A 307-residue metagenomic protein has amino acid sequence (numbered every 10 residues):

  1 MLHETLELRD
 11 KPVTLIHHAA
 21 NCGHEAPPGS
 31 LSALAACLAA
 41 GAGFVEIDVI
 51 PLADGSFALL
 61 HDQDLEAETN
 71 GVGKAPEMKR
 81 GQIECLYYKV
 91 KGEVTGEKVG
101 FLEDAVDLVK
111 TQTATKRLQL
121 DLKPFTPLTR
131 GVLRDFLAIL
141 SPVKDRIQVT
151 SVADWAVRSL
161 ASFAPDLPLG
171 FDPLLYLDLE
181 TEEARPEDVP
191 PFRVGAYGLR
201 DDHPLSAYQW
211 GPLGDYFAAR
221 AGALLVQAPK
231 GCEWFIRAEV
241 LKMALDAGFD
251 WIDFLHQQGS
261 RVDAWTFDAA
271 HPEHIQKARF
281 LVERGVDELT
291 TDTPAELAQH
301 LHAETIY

Functional and structural regions predicted by a protein language model:
M1-Y307: Phosphate-group recognition and catalysis centered on beta-loop-alpha active-site segments
